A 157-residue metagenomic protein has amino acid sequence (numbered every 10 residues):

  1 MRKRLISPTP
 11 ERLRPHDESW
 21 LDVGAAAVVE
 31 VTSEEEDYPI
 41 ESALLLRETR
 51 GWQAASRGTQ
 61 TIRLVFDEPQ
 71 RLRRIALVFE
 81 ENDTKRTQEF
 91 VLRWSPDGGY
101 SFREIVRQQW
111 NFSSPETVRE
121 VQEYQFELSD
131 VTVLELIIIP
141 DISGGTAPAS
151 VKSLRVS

Functional and structural regions predicted by a protein language model:
M1-D67, N82-T84, R155: Disordered, acidic Ser/Thr/Pro-rich linker "stalks" and the adjacent N-terminal cap of the next globular domain
R2, T9-R14, E18, S56-G58 (+4 more regions): Localized chelating/binding microdomains that coordinate divalent metal ions or stabilize phosphate-bearing
T61-F66, L72-V78, V121-V156: Hydrophobic/aromatic beta-strand segments within beta-rich folds
L72, D83-K85, Y100, G144: Residue-level signal for secondary-structure boundary sites
A76-N82, Q88: Structured alpha/beta reader/binder surfaces that contact nucleic acids or chromatin modification marks
E81, L92, Q108-W110, V151-L154: Short amphipathic alpha-helical segments embedded in low-complexity Lys/Glu-rich regions
K85-G98: Short, surface-exposed beta-strand/strand-loop-strand elements in extracellular ectodomains
Y100-F126: Extracellular carbohydrate recognition and processing domains and analogous Trp-centered ligand-binding platforms
